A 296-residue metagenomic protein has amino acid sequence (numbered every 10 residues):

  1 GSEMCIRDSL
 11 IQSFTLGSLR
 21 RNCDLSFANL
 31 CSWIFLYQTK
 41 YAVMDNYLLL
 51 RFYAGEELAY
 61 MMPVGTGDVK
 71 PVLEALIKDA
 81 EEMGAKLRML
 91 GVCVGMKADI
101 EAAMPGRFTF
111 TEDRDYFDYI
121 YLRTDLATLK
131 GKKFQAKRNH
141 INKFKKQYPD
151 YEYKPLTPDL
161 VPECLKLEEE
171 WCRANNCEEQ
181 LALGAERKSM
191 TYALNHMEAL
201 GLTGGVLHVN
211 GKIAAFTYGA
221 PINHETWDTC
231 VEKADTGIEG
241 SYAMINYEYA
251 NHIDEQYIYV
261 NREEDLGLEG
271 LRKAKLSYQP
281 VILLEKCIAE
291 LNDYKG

Functional and structural regions predicted by a protein language model:
G1-C5: Short, small-residue-biased leader/transition segments that mark boundaries at the very start of proteins
C23-M96, H208-T236: Conserved donor-binding loop and adjoining core beta-sheet/short helix segment in diverse acyl/aminoacyl transferases
R88-M89, K154, Y259-R262: Short catalytic-loop micro-motif centered on adjacent basic/acidic residues
M96-F110, N139, L266-L283: Conserved active-site alpha-helix within GNAT-family acetyltransferase domains
G106-Q180: Acyltransferase donor/substrate-recognition loop-hinge adjacent to the catalytic core
D159, E163-K212: Short, conserved active-site entrance elements at the starts or edges of catalytic domains
L202-N292: Aromatic (often tryptophan-rich) hydrophobic motifs at membrane interfaces
